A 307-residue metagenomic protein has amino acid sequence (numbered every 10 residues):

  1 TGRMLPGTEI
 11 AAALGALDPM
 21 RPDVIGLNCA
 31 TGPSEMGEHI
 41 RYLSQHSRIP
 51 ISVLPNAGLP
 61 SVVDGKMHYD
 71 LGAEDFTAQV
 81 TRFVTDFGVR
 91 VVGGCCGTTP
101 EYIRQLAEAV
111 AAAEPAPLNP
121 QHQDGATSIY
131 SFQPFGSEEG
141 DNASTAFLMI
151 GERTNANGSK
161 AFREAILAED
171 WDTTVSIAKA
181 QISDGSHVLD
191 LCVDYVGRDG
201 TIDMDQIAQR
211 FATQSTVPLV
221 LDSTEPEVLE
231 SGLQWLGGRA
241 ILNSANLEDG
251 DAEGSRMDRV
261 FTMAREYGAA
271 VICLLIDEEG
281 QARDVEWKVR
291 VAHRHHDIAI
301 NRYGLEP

Functional and structural regions predicted by a protein language model:
T1-P307: Domain-level signal for soluble alpha/beta catalytic cores
